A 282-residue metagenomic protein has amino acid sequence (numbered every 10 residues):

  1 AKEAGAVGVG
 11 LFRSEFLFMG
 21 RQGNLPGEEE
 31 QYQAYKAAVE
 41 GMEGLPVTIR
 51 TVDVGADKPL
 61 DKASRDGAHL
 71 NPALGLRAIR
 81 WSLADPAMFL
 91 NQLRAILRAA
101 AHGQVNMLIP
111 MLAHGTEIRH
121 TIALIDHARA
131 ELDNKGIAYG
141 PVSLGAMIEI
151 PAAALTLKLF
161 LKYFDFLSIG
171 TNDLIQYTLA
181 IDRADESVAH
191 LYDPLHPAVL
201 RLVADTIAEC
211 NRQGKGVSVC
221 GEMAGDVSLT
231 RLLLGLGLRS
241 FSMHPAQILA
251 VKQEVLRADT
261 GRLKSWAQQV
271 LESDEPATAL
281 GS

Functional and structural regions predicted by a protein language model:
A1-S282: Conserved alpha/beta-domain cores
